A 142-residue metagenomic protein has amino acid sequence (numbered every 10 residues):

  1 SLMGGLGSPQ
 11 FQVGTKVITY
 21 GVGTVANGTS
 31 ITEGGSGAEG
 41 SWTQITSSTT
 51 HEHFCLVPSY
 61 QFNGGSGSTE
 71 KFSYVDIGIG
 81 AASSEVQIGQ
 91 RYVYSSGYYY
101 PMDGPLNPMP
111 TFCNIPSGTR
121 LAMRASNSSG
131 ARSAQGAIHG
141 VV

Functional and structural regions predicted by a protein language model:
S1-V142: Beta-strand-centric surfaces of beta-sandwich/beta-rich domains
